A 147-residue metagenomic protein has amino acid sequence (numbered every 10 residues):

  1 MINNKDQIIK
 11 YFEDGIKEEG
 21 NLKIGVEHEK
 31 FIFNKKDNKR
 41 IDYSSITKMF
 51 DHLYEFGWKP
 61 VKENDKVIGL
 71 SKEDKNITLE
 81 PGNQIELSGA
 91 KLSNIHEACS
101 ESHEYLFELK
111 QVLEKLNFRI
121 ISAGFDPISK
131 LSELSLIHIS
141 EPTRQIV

Functional and structural regions predicted by a protein language model:
M1-E133, R144: ATP/Mg2+-dependent ligation/transfer catalytic cores
I137-V147: Single conserved hydrophobic/aromatic residue that forms the stacking wall/gate of nucleotide- or nucleobase-binding
